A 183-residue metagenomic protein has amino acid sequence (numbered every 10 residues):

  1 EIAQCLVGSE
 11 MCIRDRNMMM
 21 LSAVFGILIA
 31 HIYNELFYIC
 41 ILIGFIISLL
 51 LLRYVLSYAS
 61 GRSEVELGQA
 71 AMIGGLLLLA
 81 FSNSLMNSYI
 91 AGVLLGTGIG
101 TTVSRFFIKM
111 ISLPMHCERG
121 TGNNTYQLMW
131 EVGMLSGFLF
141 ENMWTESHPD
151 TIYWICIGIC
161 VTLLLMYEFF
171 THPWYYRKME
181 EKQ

Functional and structural regions predicted by a protein language model:
E1-G8, C12: Single conserved hydrophobic/aromatic residue that forms the stacking wall/gate of nucleotide- or nucleobase-binding
E10-I46: Extracytoplasmic gate region of multi-pass secondary transporters
I43-S48, M129-G133: MFS transmembrane alpha-helix packing/gate-lining sites
I47-R62: Helix-to-loop junctions at the C-terminal end of transmembrane segments in multipass secondary transporters
S60-F106: C-terminal transmembrane helical hairpin of 12-TM major facilitator-type secondary transporters
F107-M115: Helix-terminus/helix-capping segments at the ends of transmembrane helices and short amphipathic helices
P114-P149: A late C-terminal transmembrane helix in Major Facilitator Superfamily
D150-Q183: Multi-pass alpha-helical transporter architecture, strongest for 12-TM Major Facilitator/SLC carriers used
